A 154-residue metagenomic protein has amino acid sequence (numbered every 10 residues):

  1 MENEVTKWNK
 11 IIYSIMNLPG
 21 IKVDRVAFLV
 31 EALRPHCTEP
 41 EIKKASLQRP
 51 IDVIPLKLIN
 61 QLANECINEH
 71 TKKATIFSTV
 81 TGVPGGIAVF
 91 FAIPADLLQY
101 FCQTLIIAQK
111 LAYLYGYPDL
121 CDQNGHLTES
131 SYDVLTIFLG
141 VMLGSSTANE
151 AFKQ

Functional and structural regions predicted by a protein language model:
M1-V80, L105-Q154: Terminal, membrane-proximal amphipathic helices and intrinsically disordered targeting/regulatory segments
F77-Q99: Conserved phosphate/anionic-ligand binding catalytic regions in large, soluble enzymes, centered on
F91-Y113: Hydrophobic alpha-helical membrane-embedded segments
